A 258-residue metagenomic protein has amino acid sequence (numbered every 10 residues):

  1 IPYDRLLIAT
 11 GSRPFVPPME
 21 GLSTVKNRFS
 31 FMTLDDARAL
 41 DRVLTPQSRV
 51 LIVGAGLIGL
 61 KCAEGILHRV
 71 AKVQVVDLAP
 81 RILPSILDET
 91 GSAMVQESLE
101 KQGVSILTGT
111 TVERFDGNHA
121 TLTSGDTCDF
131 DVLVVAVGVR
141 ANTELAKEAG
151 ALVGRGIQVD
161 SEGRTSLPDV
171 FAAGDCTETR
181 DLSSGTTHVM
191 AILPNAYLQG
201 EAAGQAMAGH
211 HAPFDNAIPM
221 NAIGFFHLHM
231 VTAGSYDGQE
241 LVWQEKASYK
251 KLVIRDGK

Functional and structural regions predicted by a protein language model:
P2-R13, V53, V73, C128-G138 (+2 more regions): Short hydrophobic core segments
R5-R69: Glycine-rich dinucleotide-binding loop and its adjacent helix/turn
I8-A9, I52, L122, V135 (+2 more regions): Redox-cofactor binding/interface segments in oxidoreductases and associated redox assembly factors
P14, D160-F171, Y236-K251: FAD-binding beta-loop-beta segment adjacent to the flavin cofactor pocket
T24-T45, N118-T121, T127-A202: FAD-site-proximal beta/loop scaffold in flavoenzymes
R49, L57-E113, N195, F214-F225: Rossmann-like dinucleotide-binding cores of NAD(P)H-dependent redox enzymes
V76, T121, V159, V253-D256: Hydrophobic alpha-helical segments, especially N-terminal targeting/anchoring helices
C176-K258: Mid-to-C-terminal Rossmann-like scaffold of FAD/NAD(P)H-dependent oxidoreductases
